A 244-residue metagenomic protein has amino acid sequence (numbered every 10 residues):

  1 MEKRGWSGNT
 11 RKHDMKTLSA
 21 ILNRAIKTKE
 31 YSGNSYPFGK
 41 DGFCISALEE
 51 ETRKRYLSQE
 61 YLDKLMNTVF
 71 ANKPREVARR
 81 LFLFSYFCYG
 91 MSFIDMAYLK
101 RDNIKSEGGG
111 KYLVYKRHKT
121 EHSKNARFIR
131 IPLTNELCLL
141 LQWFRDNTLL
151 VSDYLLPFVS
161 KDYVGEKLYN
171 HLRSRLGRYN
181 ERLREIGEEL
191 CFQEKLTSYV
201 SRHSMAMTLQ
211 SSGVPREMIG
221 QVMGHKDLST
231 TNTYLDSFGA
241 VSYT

Functional and structural regions predicted by a protein language model:
K3-F38, M91: N-terminal DNA-binding recognition helix of tyrosine site-specific recombinases/integrases
G8, K12, P37-F93, A97: Basic, Lys/Arg- and aromatic-enriched nucleic-acid-binding interface segment
N23-G33, S85-G109: Short, charged phosphate-coordinating catalytic segments
K40-D41, Y98-W143: Conserved tyrosine-mediated DNA breakage-rejoining catalytic core shared by Y-recombinases
L62, T134-Q193: Active-site/catalytic core of tyrosine-dependent DNA strand-transfer enzymes
N103-K111, F192-E194, V214-T233: Short, polar N-cap/turn motifs at the start of nucleic acid-interacting alpha helices
H171, N180-Q221: Short, basic (Lys/Arg/His-rich) helix/loop patches that form interaction surfaces in the mid-to-C-terminal regions
Y243-T244: Conserved small/polar residues in nucleotide/adenosyl-binding loops
